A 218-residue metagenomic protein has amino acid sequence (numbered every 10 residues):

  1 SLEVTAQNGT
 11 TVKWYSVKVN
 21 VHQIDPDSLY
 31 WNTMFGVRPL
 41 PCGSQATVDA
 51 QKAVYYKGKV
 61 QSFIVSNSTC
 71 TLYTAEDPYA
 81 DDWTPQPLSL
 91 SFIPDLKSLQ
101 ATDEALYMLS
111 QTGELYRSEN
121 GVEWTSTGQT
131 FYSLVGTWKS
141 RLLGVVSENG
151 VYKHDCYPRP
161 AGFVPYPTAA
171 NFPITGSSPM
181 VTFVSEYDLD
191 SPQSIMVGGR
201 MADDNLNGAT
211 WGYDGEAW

Functional and structural regions predicted by a protein language model:
S1, D214-W218: Short, intrinsically disordered, charge-balanced linker/junction segments flanking boundaries in proteins
S1-G43, A80-W83: Beta-rich interaction/scaffold domains
E3, T11, E114-L115, W124-G128: Elongated, non-catalytic scaffold/linker segments and compositionally distinctive motifs
D27-R38, A80-S91, E119, T125-Y132 (+2 more regions): Beta-propeller fold detector
L29-S44, D49-S89: Beta-propeller domains
P39-Y55, L88-E104, T125-V145, T168-L189: Repeated scaffold domains used in trafficking and secretory/extracellular systems, primarily beta-propellers
V60-S62, L106, L142-L143, S194-M196: Hydrophobic beta-strand positions that form the internal "hydrophobic ladder" of WD40/Gbeta-like beta-propeller blades
V65-D77, S110-E119, V146-G162, S191-P192 (+1 more regions): Structural motif
